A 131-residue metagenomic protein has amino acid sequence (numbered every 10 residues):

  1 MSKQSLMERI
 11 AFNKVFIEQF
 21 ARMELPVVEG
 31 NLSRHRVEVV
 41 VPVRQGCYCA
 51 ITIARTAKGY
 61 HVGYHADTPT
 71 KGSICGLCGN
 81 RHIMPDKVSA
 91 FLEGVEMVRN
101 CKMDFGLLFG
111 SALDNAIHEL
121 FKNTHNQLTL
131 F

Functional and structural regions predicted by a protein language model:
M1-Y48, G110-N115, N123-F131: Negatively charged, low-complexity tracts enriched in Asp/Glu with abundant Ser/Thr
R34, A50, G63, G76 (+5 more regions): Intrinsically disordered, low-complexity, compositionally biased regions/tails
A50-S73: A short, structured beta-strand/loop element
D67-C101: A short, exposed loop/beta-hairpin motif centered on an aromatic-Gly-Thr core
K87-T129: Catalytic "initiation/cleavage/transfer" segments centered on a nucleophilic residue and adjacent nucleic-acid-engaging
